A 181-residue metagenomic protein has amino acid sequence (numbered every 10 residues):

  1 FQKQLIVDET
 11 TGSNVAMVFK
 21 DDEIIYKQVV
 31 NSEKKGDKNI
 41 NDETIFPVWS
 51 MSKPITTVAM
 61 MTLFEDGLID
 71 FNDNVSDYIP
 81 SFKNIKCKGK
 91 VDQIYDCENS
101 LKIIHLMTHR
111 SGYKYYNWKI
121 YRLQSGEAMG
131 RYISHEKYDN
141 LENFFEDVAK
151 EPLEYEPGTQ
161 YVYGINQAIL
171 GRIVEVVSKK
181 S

Functional and structural regions predicted by a protein language model:
F1-L5, Y78, F144-D147, E151: Residues that form generic nucleotide/phosphate-binding pockets
F1-V48, L68-D70, N84-D92: Short, conserved catalytic-motif segment at the N-terminal edge
Q2, A16, D22, P47-V75 (+1 more regions): Active-site SXXK
G12-S13, S100-I103, P157: A structure-centric signal for secondary-structure junctions around beta-strands
I24, N31, G112-Y113, E154: Active-site/binding-pocket entry motifs
I25, K35, I40-N41, D70 (+5 more regions): Residue-level signal for pocket-adjacent positions within structured domains
I45, V91-Y95, Y113-S181: Catalytic-site signature segments of enzymes, centered on catalytic residues
P47, M51, E65-K114, W118 (+2 more regions): Active-site helix/loop module of the DD-peptidase/beta-lactamase fold, centered on the serine-lysine SxxK catalytic
